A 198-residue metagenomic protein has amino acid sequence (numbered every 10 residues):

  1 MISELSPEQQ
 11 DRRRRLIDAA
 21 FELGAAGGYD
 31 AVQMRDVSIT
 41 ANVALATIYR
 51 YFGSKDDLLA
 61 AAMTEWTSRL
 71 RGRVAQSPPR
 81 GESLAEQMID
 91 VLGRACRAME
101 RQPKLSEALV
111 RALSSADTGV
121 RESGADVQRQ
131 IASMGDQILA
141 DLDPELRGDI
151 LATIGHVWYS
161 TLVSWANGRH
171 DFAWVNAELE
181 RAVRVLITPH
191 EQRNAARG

Functional and structural regions predicted by a protein language model:
M1-D11, E191-G198: N-terminal intrinsically disordered/low-complexity leader segments
R15, L23-D57, A61: Helix-turn-helix
L16-G24, A95, W158: Short hydrophobic clusters on alpha-helical segments that form packing/core surfaces in small helical domains
L59-W66, S123: Alpha-helical DNA-contacting segments of helix-turn-helix folds
A61, A75-R101, I154: Hydrophobic alpha-helical connector segments
R71, D117-H156, A173-I187: Amphipathic alpha-helical packing segments from all-alpha helical-bundle domains
R97-A98, Q137, G155-A173, R184-A196: Amphipathic C-terminal alpha-helical segment
A98-G119, A125, S133, S160-V163: Amphipathic alpha-helical segments used for helix-helix packing
